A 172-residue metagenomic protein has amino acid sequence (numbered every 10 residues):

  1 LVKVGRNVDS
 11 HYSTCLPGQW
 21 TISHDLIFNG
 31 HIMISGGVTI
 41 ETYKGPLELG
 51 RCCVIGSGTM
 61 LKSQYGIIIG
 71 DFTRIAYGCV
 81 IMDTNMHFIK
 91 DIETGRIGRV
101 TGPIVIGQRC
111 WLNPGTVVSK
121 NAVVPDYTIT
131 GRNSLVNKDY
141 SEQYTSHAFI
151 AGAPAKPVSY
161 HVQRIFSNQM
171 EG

Functional and structural regions predicted by a protein language model:
L1-M82, P103-R109, G115-N121, D126 (+1 more regions): Domain-scale signature associated with acetyltransferase and cell-envelope carbohydrate enzymes
T59, G95-R96: Short loop/turn motifs at secondary-structure junctions and domain boundaries
D91-G95, V162: Short acidic, glycine/proline-rich loop/turn micro-motifs
R96-I104: A short acidic, glycine-rich active-site loop that binds or catalyzes chemistry on phosphate/adenosine moieties
I129: Conserved protein-kinase catalytic-loop segment immediately C-terminal to the catalytic Asp of the HRD motif
R132-N133: Active-site/ligand-binding-proximal alpha/beta "capping" segment
